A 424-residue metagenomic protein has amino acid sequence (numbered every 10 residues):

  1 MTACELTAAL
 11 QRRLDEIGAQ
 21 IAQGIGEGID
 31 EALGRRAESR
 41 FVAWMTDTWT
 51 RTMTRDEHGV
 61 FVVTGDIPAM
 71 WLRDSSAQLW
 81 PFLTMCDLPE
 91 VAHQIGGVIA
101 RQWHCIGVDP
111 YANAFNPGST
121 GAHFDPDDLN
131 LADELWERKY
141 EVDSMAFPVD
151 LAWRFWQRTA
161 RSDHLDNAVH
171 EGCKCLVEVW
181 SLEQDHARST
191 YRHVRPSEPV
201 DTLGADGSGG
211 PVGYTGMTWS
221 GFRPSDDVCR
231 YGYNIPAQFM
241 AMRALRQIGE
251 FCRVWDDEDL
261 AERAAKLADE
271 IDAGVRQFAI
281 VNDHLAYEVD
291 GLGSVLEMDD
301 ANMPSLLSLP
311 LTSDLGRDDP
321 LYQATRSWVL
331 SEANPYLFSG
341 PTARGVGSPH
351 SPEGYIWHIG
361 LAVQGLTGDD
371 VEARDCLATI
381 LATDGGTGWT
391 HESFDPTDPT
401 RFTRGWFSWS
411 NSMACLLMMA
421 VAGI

Functional and structural regions predicted by a protein language model:
M1-R73, G97: Low-complexity, Ser/Thr/Pro/Gly-enriched N-terminal "stalk/linker" regions
L10-L33, S76-P89, F147-S162, F239-D257 (+3 more regions): Well-ordered alpha-helical scaffold segments within catalytic/enzyme domains
A37-F41, P89-C105, R161-S181, I248-F278 (+2 more regions): Extended, well-ordered alpha-helical scaffold segments
D47-H58, T120-D128, P211-R223, G386-E392: Active-site-adjacent bridging/hinge elements
P68-I95, I99-V200, F407-I424: Aromatic-rich carbohydrate-recognition surfaces in CAZymes
L72, G107-Y111, G118, F124-D127 (+3 more regions): Extended ligand-binding clefts on enzyme/binding-domain cores
D127-D133, R138-E141, L296-G316, G354-I424: C-terminal capping/lid segments that line or modulate ligand- or cofactor-binding pockets
A132-K139, D143, H164-N167, V228-G232 (+5 more regions): Alpha-helix capping and helix-loop boundary segments enriched in small/acidic/polar residues
